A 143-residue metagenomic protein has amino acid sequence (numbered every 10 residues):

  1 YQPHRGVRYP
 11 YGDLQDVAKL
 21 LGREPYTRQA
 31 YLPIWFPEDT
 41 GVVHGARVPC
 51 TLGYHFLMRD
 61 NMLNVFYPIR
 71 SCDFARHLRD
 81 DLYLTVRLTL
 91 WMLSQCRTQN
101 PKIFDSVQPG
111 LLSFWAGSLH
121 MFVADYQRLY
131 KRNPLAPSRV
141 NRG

Functional and structural regions predicted by a protein language model:
Y1-G143: Terminal, non-catalytic protein-protein interaction segments that mediate quaternary/complex assembly
